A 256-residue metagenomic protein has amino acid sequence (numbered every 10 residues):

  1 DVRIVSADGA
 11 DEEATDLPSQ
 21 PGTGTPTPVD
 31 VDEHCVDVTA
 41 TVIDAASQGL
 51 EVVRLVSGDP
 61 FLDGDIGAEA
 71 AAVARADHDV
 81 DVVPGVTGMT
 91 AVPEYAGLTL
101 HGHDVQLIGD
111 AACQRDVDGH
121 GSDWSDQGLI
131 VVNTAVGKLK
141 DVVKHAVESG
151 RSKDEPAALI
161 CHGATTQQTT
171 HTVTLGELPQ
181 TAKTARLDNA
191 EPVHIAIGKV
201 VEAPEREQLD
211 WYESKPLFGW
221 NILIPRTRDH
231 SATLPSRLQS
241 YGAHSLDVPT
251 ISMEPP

Functional and structural regions predicted by a protein language model:
S6-A7, V53-S57, V80-G85, G102-H103 (+4 more regions): General beta-strand structural signal in soluble alpha/beta enzymes
G9-A10, L100-H103, M253-P256: Short, intrinsically disordered, charge-balanced linker/junction segments flanking boundaries in proteins
D11, D16-S19, T27-V53, D65-E69 (+2 more regions): A contiguous loop/helix-start segment that scaffolds small-molecule binding in enzyme catalytic cores
L50, H78, R151, G242-H244: Short phosphate-binding/catalytic loops that engage adenosine nucleotides
S57-Q127: Class I SAM-dependent methyltransferase SAM-binding "motif I" and its flanking Rossmann-like core
G58-D63, T166-Q168, M253-P255: Short, small-residue-enriched loops and turns at beta-alpha junctions that line or gate enzyme active sites
H244-E254: A short beta-strand-loop structural module common to alpha/beta enzyme folds
